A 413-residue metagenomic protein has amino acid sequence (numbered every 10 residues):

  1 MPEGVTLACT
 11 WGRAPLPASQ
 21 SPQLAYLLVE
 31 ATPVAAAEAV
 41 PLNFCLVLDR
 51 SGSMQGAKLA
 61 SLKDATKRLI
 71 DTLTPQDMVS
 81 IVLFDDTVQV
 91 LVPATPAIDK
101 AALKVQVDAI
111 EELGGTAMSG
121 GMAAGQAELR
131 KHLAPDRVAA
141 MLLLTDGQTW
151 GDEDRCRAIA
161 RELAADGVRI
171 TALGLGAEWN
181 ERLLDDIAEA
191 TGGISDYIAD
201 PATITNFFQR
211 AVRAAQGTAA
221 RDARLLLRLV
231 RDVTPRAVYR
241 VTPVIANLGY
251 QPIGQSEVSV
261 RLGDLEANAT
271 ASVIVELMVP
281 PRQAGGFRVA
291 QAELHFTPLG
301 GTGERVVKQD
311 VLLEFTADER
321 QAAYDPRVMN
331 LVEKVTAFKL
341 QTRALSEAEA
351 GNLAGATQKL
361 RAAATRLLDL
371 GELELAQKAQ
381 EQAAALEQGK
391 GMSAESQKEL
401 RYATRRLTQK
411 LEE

Functional and structural regions predicted by a protein language model:
P2, L7-Y26, E30-D222, P280-A284: Exposed acidic/Ser/Thr-rich ligand/metal-binding surfaces
V90-P93, S272, G286-Q291: Local beta-strand/beta-hairpin segments that build beta-sheet-rich folds
A140-L142, R224-L226, R288-E293: C-terminal helical "lid" of AAA+/P-loop NTPase domains
A220, R224-L226, P243, E257: Polar, glycine-rich mid-to-C-terminal structural blocks that act as macromolecule-binding/assembly scaffolds
I245-A269: Extracellular adhesion/glycan-binding regions together with long Ser/Thr- and acidic-residue-rich low-complexity tracts
E266-G285: Low-complexity, intrinsically disordered segments enriched in Ser/Thr together with acidic residues
V279-E413: Long, acidic serine/threonine- and proline-rich intrinsically disordered regions
